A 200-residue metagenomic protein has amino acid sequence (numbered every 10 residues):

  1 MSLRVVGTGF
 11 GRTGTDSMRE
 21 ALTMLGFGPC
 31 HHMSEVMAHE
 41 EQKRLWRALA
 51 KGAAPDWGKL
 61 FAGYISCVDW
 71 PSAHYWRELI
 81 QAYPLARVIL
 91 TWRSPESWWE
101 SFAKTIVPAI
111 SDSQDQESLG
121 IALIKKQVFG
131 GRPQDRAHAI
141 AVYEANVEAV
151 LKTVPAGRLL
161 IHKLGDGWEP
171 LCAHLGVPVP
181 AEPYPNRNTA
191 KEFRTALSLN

Functional and structural regions predicted by a protein language model:
M1-A62: PAPS-dependent sulfotransferase catalytic core
T8-G9, M33, V68-S72, W92-R93 (+1 more regions): Short His-Asn-centered micro-motif
T15, A73-R77, W99, G167-L171: Short, well-ordered alpha-helical microsegments
G28-P29, E41-R44, Q81, E100-Q134 (+3 more regions): Terminal low-complexity/charged segments
S34-R44, I89-P95, E148-N200: The conserved 3'-phosphoadenosine-5'-phosphosulfate
A48-F61, S113-I161: PAPS-dependent sulfotransferase catalytic domain
L60-T91: Glycine-rich phosphate-binding loop used to anchor ATP phosphates in small-molecule kinases, encompassing both
L79-K104, L171: Conserved phosphate-donor/acceptor-positioning beta-strand/loop module used by diverse small-molecule
